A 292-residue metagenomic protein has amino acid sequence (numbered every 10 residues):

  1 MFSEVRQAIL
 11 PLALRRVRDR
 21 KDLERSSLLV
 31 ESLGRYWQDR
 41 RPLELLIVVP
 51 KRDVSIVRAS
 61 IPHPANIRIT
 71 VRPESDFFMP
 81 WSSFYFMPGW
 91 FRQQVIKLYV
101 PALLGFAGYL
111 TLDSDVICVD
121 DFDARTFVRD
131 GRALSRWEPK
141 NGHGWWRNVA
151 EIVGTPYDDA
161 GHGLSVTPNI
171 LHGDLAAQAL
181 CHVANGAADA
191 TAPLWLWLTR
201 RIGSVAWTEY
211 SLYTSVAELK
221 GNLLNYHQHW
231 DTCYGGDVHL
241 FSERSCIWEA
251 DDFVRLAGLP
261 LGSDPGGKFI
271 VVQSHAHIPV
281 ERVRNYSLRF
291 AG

Functional and structural regions predicted by a protein language model:
M1-E31: N-proximal low-complexity "stem/linker" segments adjacent to membrane-targeting elements
E31-R41: Short, acidic, metal-binding catalytic loop of nucleotide-sugar glycosyltransferases
R41-R52, E74: Short beta-strand/loop segment that forms part of the nucleotide-sugar
I56-L103: Active-site-proximal specificity loops/subdomain of glycosyltransferases
Y109: Short aromatic/hydrophobic "clamp" motif used to bind/position activated sugar donors
D113-I117: The conserved acidic donor/metal-binding loop of glycosyltransferases
V119-R200: Conserved catalytic core of nucleotide-sugar-dependent glycosyltransferases
D189-G292: A glycosyltransferase accessory/donor-loop signature
